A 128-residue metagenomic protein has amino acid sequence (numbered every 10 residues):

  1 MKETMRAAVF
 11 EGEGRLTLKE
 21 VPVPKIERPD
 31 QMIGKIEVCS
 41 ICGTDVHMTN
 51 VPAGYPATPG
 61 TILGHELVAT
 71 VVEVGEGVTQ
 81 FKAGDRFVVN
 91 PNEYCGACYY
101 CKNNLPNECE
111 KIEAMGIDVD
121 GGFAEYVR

Functional and structural regions predicted by a protein language model:
K2-A8: Short structural boundary motif marking the start of a folded domain
M5, D30-M32, T44, G96 (+1 more regions): Change "...and in nucleic-acid phosphodiester-cleaving endonucleases..." to "...and in nucleic-acid processing enzymes
E11-G14, C39-I41: Short polar catalytic/cofactor-binding loops
R15-P22: Short glycine/threonine/proline-enriched tight-turn/helix- or strand-capping micro-motif at secondary-structure
P24-C39, P52-Y99: Glycine-rich beta-strand-centered segment in the early N-terminal region that forms part of a ligand/cofactor-binding
T44-N50: Cytochrome P450 core scaffold surrounding the K-helix E-X-X-R motif and the conserved "meander" helix-loop region
Q80, C95-R128: NAD(P)H dinucleotide-binding glycine-rich loop of Rossmann-like/cofactor-binding domains, especially the beta1-alpha1
